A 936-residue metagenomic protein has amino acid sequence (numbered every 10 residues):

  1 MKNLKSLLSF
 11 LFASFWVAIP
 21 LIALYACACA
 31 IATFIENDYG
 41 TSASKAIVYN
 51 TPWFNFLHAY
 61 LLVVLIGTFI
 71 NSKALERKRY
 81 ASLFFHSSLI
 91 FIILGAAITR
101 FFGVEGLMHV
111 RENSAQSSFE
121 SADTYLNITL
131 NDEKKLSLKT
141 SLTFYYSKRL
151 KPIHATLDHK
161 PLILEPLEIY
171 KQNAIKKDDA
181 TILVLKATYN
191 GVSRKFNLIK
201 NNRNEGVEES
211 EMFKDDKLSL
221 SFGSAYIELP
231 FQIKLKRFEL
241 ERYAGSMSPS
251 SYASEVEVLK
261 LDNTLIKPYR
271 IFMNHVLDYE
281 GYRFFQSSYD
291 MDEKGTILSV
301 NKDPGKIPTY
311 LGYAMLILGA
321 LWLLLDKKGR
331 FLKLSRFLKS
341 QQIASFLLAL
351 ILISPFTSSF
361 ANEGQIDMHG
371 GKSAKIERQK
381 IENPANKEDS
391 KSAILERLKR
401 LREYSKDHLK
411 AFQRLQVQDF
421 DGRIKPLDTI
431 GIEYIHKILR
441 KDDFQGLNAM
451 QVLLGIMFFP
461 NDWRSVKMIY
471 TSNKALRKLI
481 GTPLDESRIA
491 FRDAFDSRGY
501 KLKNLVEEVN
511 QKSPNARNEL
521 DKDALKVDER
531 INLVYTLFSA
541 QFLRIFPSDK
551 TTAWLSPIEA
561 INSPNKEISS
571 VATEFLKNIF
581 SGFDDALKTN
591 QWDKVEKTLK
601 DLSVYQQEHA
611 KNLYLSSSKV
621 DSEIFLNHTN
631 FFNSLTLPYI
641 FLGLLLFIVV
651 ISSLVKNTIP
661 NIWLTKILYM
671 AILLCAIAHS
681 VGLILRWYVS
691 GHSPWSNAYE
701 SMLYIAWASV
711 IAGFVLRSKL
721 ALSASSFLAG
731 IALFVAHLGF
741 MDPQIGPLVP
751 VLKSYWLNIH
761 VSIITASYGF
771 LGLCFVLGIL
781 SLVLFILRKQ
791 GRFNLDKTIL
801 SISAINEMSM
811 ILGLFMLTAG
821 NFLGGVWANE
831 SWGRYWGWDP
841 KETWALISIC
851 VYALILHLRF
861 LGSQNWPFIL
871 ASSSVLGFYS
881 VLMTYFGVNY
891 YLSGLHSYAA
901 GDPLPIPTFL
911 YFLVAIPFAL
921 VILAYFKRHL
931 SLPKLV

Functional and structural regions predicted by a protein language model:
M1-S9, L334-L347, T658-W663, R788-I805 (+1 more regions): Membrane-interfacial, low-structure loops and terminal tails that flank and connect transmembrane helices in multi-pass
M1-Y49: Hydrophobic alpha-helical segments
L11-F12, K45-Y49, R77-F85, F337-A344 (+3 more regions): Membrane-interface segments at loop-to-transmembrane junctions
F15-F34, P52-G67, F84-I98, F285 (+19 more regions): Hydrophobic cores of alpha-helical transmembrane segments in multi-pass integral membrane proteins
Y39-V48, K73-A74, I651-P660: Short, hydrophobic transmembrane alpha-helix segments
A46-Y125, I297-F346, S358-A361: Internal alpha-helical transmembrane segments
L107-P304, S359-F625: Soluble non-transmembrane domains of integral membrane proteins
L347-P355: Bacterial N-terminal signal peptides
